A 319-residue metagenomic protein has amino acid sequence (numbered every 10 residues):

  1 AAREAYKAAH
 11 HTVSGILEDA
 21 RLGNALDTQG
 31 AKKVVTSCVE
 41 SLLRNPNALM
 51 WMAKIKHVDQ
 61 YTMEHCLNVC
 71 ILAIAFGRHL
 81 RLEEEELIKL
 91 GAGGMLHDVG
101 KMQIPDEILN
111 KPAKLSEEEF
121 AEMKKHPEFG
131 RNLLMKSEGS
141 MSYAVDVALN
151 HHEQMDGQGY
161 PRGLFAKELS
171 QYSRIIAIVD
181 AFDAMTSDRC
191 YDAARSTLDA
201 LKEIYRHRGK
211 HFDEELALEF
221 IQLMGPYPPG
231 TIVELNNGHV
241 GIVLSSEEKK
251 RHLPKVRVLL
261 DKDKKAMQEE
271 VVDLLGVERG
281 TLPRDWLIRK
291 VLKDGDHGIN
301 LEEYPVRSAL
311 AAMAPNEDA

Functional and structural regions predicted by a protein language model:
A2-A319: Histidine- and acidic-residue-rich, metal-dependent catalytic cores
